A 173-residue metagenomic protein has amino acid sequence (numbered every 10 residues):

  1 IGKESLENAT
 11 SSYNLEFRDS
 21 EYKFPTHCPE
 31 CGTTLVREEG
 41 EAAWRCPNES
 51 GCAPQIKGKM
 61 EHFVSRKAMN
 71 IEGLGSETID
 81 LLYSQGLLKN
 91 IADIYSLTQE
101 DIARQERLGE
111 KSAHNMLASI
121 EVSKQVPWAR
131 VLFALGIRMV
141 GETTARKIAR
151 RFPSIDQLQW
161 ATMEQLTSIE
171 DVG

Functional and structural regions predicted by a protein language model:
I1: Charged catalytic and DNA/RNA-contacting regions of genome-maintenance and nucleic-acid-processing enzymes
E4-V172: Accessory alpha-helical DNA-binding modules that contact the DNA backbone or grooves
